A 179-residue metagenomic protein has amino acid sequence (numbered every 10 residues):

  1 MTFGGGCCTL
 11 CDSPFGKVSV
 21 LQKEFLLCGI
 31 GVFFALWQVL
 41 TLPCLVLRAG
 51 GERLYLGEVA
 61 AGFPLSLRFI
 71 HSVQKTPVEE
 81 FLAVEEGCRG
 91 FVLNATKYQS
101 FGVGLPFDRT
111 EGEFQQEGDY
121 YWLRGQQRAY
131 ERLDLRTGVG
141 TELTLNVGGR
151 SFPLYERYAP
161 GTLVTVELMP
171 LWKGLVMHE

Functional and structural regions predicted by a protein language model:
C7-C11, C28: Cysteine-centered motifs
E24-T41: Hydrophobic membrane-insertion alpha-helices, especially the h-region of bacterial N-terminal signal peptides
R48-Y98: N-terminal secretory signal peptides
L93, G104-E179: Mature, soluble, non-transmembrane domains
F101: Covalent nucleotidyltransferase core used to form phosphodiester bonds in nucleic acids
